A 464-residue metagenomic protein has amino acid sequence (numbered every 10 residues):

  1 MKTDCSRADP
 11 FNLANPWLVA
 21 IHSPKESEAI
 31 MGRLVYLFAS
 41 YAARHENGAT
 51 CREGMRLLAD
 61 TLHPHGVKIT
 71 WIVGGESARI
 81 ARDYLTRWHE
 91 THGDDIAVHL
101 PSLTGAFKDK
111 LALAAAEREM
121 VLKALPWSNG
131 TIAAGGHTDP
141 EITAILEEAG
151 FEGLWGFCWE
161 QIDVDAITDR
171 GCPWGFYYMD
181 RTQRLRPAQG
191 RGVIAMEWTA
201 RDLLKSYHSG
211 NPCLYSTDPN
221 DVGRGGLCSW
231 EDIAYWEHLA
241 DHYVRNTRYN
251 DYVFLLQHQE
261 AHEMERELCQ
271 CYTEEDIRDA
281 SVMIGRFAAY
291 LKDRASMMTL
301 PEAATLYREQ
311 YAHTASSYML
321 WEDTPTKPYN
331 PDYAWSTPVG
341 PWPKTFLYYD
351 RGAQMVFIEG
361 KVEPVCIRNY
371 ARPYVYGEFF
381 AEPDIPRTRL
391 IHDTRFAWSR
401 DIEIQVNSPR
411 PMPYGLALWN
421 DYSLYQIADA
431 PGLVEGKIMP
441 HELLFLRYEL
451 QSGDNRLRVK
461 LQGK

Functional and structural regions predicted by a protein language model:
H22, W127-L255: Active-site-adjacent pocket scaffolds in enzyme catalytic domains
S23-E90, S229, R248-Y272, D276 (+2 more regions): Active-site beta->alpha N-cap acidic-glycine motif
V67-I142, I162-A166, T199-K205, Y252-C269 (+1 more regions): Metal-dependent polysaccharide deacetylase catalytic core of the NodB/CE4 family, i.e., the active-site-bearing domain
L154-D169, G226-Y348: C-terminal domain-boundary segment and adjacent tail
E309-P411: Surface beta-strand/loop "capping" patches
Q405-S423, L457: Surface-exposed beta-strand/loop patches in extracellular or lumenal glycoproteins
I427-L444: Solvent-exposed beta-strand/loop surfaces of large extracellular or lumenal domains
H441-K464: C-terminal beta-strand-rich structural cap/linker in extracellular carbohydrate-active enzymes
